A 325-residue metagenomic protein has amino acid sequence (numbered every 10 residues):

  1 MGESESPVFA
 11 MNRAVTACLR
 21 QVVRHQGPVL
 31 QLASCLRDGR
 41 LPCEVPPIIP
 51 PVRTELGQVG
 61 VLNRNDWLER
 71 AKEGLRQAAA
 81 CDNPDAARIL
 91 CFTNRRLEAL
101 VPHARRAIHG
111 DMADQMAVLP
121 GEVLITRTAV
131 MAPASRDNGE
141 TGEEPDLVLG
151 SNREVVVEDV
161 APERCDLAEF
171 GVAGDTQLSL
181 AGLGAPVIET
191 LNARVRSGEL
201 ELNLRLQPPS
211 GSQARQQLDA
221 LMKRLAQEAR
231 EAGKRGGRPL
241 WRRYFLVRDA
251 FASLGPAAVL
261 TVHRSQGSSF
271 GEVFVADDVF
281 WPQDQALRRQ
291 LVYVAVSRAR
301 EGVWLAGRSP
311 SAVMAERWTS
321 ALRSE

Functional and structural regions predicted by a protein language model:
G2-Q216: Conserved helicase motor core of P-loop NTPases
D166-E325: C-terminal accessory regions
